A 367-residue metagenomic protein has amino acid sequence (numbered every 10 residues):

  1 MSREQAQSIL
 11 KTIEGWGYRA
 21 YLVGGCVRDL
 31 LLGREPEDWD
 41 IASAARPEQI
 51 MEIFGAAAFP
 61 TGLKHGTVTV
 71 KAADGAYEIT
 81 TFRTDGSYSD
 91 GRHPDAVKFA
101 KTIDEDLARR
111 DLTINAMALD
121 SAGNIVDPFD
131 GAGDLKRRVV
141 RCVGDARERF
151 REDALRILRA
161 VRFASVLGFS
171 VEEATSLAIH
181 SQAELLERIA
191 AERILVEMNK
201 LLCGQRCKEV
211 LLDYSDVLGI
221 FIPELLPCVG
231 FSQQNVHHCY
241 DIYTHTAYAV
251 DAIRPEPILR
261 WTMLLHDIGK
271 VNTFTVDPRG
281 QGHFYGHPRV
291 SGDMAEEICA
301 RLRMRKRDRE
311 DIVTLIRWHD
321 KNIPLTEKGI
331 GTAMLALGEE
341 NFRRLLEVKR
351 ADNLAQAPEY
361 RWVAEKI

Functional and structural regions predicted by a protein language model:
M1-I367: Catalytic cores of the polymerase beta-like nucleotidyltransferase superfamily and closely associated nucleotide
